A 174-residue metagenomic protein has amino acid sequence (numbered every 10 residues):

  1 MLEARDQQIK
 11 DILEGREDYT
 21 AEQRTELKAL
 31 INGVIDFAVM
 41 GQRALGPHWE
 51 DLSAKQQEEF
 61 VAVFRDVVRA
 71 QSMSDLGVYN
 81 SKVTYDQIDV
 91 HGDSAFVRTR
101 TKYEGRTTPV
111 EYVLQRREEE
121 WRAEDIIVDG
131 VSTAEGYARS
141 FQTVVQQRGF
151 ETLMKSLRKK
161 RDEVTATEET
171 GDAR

Functional and structural regions predicted by a protein language model:
M1-S72: Early exported N-terminus immediately downstream of N-terminal targeting peptides
Q8, G15, E26-A29, D36 (+6 more regions): Intrinsically disordered, low-complexity linear regions
G15-R16, T20-E22, E26-A29, G33-I35 (+7 more regions): Short leucine-rich amphipathic alpha-helices used at interfaces
H48-W49, V97, A123: Surface-exposed aromatic
F64, D89, R100-Y103, L114-R116 (+1 more regions): A mature extracytoplasmic/lumenal domain signature
R69-P109, K160-R174: Surface-exposed, charged secondary-structure patches
T107-G136: Short beta-strand edge/turn micro-motifs at domain boundaries
V128-R174: Low-complexity, intrinsically disordered terminal/linker segments enriched in charged and Gly/Pro repeats
